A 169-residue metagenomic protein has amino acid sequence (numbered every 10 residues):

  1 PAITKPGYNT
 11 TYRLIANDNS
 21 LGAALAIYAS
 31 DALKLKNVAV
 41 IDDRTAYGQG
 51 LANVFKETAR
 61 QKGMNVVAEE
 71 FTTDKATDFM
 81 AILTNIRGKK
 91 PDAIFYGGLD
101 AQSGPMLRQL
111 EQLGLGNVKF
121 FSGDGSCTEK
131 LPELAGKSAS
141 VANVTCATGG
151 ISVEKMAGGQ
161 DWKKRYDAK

Functional and structural regions predicted by a protein language model:
P1-E70, K119-V141: Extracytoplasmic ligand/sensor domains, especially the bilobed periplasmic-binding protein
A2-K5, N85, R165: Well-formed, non-transmembrane alpha-helical positions, independent of function
Y8, L107-K169: Extracellular/periplasmic periplasmic-binding protein-like sensory domains
L21-A24, Q49, F71-N85, A157-Q160: Structural motif
S30-K34, K56-M64, T84-P91, R108-L115 (+2 more regions): Sec-exported extracytoplasmic/periplasmic mature domains
I41, Y96-G97, G123, A147: Generic beta-strand/beta-sheet core signal
R44, D100, G150: Flexible, active-site-proximal loop/turn residues at the rims of small-molecule/cofactor binding pockets and catalytic
D78, P91-L113: Hydrophobic alpha-helical
